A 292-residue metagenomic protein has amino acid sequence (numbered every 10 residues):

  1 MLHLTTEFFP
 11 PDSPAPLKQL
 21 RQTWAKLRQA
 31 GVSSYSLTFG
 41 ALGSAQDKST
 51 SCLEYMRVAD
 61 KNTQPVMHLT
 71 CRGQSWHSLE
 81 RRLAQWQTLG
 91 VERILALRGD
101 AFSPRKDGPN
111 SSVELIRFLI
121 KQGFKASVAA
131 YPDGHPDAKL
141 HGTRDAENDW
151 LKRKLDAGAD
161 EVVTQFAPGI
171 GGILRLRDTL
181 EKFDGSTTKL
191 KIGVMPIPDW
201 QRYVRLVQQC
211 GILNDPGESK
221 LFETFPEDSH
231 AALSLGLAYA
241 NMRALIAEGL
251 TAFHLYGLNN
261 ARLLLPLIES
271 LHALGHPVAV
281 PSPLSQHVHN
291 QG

Functional and structural regions predicted by a protein language model:
H3-Q19, P65-H77, S127-A146, F222-G236: Active-site mouth loops of central-metabolism enzymes
L4-P10, S33-L37, P65-L69, I94-A96 (+5 more regions): Hydrophobic faces of well-ordered beta-strands that scaffold small-molecule active sites in alpha/beta enzyme cores
F8-D12, F39-G43, L69-G73, R98-F102 (+4 more regions): Active-site-proximal loop/turn and secondary-structure-junction residues that shape catalytic pockets, frequently
A15, D107-G134, D178, F183-N241 (+2 more regions): Active-site pocket-lining/capping segments in soluble small-molecule metabolic enzymes
L17-A25, G43-T63: Glycine-rich, positively charged N-terminal anion/phosphate-binding segment
V32-C52, G99-D107, A159-L176, G257-L264: Glycine-rich, proline-tolerant flexible connector loops at the mouths of alpha/beta enzymes
C71-Q85, K106-N110: Glycine-rich anion/phosphate-binding loops
